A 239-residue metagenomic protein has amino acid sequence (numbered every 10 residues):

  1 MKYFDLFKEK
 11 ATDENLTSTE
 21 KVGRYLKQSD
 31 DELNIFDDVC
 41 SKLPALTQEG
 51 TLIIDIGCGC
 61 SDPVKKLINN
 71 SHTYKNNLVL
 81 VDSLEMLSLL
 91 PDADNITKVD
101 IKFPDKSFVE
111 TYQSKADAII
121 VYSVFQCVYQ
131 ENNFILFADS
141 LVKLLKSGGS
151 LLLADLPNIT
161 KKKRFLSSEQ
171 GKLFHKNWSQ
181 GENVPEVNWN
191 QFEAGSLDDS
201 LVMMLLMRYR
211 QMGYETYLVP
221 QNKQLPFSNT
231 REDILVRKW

Functional and structural regions predicted by a protein language model:
E9-L43: Class I SAM-dependent methyltransferase Rossmann-like catalytic core, especially the SAM/SAH-binding loop
G50-G59: Conserved class I S-adenosyl-L-methionine
G59-S107: Class I SAM-dependent methyltransferase SAM/SAH-binding core
I120: A conserved beta-strand element that flanks and buttresses the S-adenosyl-L-methionine
C127-S140: A short, conserved alpha-helix within the catalytic core of class I
G148-L156: Conserved beta-strand signature within the Rossmann-like core of class I S-adenosyl-L-methionine
P157-R210, E215-K223: C-terminal alpha-helical "lid/dimerization" subdomain adjacent to the S-adenosyl-L-methionine
G213-W239: Core SAM-dependent methyltransferase catalytic element
